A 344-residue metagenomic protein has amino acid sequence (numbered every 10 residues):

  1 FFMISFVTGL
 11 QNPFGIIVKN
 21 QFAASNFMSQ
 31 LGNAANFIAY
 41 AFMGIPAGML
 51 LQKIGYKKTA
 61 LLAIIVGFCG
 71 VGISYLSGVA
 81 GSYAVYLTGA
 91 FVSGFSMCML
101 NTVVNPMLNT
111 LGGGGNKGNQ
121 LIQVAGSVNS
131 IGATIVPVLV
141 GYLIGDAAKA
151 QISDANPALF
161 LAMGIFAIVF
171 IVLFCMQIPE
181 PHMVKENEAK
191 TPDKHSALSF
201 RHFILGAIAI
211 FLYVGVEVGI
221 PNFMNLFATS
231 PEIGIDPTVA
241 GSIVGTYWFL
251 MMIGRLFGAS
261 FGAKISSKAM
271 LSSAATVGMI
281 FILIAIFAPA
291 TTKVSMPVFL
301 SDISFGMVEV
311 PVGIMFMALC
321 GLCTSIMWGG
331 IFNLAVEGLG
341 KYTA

Functional and structural regions predicted by a protein language model:
F1-A24, N101-N105, I220-A228: Extracytoplasmic
Q11-N12, L198-G245: Extracytoplasmic gate region of multi-pass secondary transporters
L31-M49, G245-F257: Central cavity-lining transmembrane alpha-helices of secondary-active solute carriers, predominantly the Major
F42-A84: Conserved MFS/SLC helix-loop-helix module at the cytosolic interface between two early adjacent transmembrane helices
I65-A80, V277-G306: C-terminal ends and interior cores of transmembrane alpha-helices in multi-pass membrane transporters/permeases
Y83-L100, P297-W328: Hydrophobic core of transmembrane alpha-helices in multi-pass small-molecule transporters, especially MFS/SLC-type
M99-G113, S325-G340: Intracellular juxtamembrane helix-capping segments at the cytosolic ends of symmetry-related transmembrane helices
G118-Q177: Helix-loop-helix hairpin linking two adjacent transmembrane segments in secondary transporters
